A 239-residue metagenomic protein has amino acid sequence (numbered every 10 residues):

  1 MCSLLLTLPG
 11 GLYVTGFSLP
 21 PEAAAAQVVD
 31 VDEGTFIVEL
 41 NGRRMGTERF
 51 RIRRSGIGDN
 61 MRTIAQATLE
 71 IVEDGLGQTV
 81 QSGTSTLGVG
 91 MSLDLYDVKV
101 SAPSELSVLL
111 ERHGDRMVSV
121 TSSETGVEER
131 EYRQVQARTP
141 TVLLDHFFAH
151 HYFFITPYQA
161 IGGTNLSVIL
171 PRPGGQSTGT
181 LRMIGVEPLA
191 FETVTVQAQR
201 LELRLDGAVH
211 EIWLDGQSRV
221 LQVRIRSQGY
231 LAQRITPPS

Functional and structural regions predicted by a protein language model:
M1-G11: Bacterial N-terminal signal peptides
T15-A24, V28-D32, M45, S101-A198 (+2 more regions): Solvent-exposed helix/loop surface patches that form functional interfaces
V38-E39, A190: Core beta-strand residues in small-molecule sensory/regulatory alpha/beta domains
L40-G126, V223: N-terminal mature ectodomain segment of secretory-pathway/periplasmic proteins
Q81-G83, E105-L109, A208-E211, G229-Q233: A structural detector for short beta-strand units
S92-D94, Q197-A198, Q217-Q222: A short glycine-rich beta-turn/N-cap micro-motif
H210-D215, R219-S227: Short, exposed beta-strand-loop hairpins at the edges of beta-sheets in extracellular/periplasmic proteins
